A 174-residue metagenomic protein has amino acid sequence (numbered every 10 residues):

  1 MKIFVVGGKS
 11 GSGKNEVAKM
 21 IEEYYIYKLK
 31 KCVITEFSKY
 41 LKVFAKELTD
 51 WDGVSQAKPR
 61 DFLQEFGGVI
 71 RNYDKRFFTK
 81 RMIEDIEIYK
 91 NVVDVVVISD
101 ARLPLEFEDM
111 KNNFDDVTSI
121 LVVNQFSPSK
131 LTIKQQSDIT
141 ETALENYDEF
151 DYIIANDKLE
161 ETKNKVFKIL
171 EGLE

Functional and structural regions predicted by a protein language model:
M1-F4: Extreme N-terminal starter segment of soluble prokaryotic enzymes
G8-K9: P-loop (Walker A) phosphate-binding loop of NTP-binding proteins
K14: Conserved lysine of the Walker
V17: Hydrophobic positions on the alpha1 helix immediately C-terminal to the Walker A/P-loop
E23-V33: Post-Walker A helix-loop "phosphate-sensing" segment adjacent to the P-loop in P-loop NTPases
C32-V96: ATP-dependent small-molecule kinase phosphotransfer cores that center on conserved nucleotide phosphate-binding segments
F77, R81-M82, T118-E174: Small-molecule kinase domains that catalyze NTP-dependent phosphoryl transfer to phosphate-bearing small molecules
E106-N113: A short acidic, amphipathic alpha-helical/loop segment
